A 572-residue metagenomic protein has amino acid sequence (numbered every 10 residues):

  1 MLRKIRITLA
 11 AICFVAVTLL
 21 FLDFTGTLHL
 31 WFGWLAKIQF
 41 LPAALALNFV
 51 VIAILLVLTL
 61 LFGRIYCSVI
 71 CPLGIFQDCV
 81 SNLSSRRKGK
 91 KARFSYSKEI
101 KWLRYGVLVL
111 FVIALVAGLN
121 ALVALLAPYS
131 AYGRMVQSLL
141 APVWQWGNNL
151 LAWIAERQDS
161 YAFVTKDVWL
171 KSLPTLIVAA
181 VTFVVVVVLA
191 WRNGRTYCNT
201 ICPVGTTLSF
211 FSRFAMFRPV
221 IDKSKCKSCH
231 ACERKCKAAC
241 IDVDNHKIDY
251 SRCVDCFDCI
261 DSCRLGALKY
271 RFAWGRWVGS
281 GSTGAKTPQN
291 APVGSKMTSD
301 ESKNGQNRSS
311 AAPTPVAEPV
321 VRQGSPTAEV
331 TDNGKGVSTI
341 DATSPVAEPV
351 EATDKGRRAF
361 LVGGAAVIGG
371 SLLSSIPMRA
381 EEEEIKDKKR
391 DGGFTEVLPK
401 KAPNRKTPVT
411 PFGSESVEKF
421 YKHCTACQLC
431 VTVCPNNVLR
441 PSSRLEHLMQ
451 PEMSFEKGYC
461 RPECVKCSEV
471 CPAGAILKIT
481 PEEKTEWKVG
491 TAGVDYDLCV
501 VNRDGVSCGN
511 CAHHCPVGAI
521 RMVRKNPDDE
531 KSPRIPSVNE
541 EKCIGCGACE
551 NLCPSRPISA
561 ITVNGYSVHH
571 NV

Functional and structural regions predicted by a protein language model:
M1-K235, A239-H246, S251-R252, D258-R308 (+2 more regions): Non-ligating segments of multi-cofactor redox enzymes
P315: Glycine-rich phosphate-binding loop and adjacent beta-alpha segment of Rossmann(oid) nucleotide-cofactor-binding
P326: Active-site cores that bind ATP or allylic diphosphates and position pyrophosphate for catalysis
